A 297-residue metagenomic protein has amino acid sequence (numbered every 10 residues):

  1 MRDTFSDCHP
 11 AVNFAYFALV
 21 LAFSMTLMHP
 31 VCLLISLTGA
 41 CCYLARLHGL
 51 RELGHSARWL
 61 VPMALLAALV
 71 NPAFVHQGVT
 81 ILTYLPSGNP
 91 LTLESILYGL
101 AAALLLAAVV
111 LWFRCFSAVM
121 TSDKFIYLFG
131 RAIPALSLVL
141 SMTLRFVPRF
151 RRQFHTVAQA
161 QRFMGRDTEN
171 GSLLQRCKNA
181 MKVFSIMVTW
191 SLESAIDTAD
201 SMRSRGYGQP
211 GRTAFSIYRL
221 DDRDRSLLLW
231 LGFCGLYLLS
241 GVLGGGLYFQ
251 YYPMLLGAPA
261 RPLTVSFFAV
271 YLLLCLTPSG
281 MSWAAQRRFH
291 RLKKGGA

Functional and structural regions predicted by a protein language model:
R2-A45, T156-A297: Transmembrane alpha-helix interface motif
P30, G49-L50, I133-L136: Membrane-helix interface segments
P30, G54-A57: Intrinsically disordered, low-complexity N-terminal segments that are enriched in acidic
C32-L34, R51-E52, T143-R145: Short, charged/polar low-complexity linear motifs in solvent-exposed/disordered segments
R46-H55: Membrane-interface helix-boundary motifs at transmembrane edges
S56-L174, H290-A297: Juxtamembrane/interface alpha-helical elements of multi-pass membrane proteins
